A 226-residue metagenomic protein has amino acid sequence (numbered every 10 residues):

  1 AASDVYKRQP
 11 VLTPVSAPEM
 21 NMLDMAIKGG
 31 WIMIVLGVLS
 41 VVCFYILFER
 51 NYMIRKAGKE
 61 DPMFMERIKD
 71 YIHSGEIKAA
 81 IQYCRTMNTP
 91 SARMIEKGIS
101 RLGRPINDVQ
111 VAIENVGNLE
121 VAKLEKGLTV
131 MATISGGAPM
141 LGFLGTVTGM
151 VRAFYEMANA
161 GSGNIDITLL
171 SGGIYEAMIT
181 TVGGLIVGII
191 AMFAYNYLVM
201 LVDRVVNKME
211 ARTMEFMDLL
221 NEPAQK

Functional and structural regions predicted by a protein language model:
A1-Y6: Short, small-residue-biased leader/transition segments that mark boundaries at the very start of proteins
V11-M20, I106-E114: Short, membrane-interfacial amphipathic segments enriched in basic
E19-I32, E114-S135, I167-I179: Alpha-helical membrane-interface segments at transmembrane helix boundaries
N21-I54, I179-I186: Hydrophobic alpha-helical transmembrane segments
G30, F44, A80, I95 (+3 more regions): Residue-level signature of catalytic and energy-coupling elements of molecular machines, predominantly ATP/GTP-dependent
Y52, G58-L144, T148-N164, F193-K226: Predominantly long cytosolic amphipathic alpha-helical stalk/bundle segments
T168-V199: Pore-lining and gate-forming transmembrane alpha-helices of multi-pass membrane transport proteins
